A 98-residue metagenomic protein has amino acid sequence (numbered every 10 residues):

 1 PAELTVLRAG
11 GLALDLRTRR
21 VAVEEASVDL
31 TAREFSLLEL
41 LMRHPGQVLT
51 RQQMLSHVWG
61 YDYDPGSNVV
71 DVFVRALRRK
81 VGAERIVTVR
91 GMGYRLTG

Functional and structural regions predicted by a protein language model:
P1-R8: Basic, amphipathic DNA-recognition helix from helix-turn-helix-like DNA-binding domains
R8-G10, R17, E24: Short strand-coil-strand connectors
G11-A13, R85: Short, surface-exposed charged micro-motifs
R20-A32, S36-F73, R79-R85, R90-M92: Positively charged, aromatic-enriched patches within helix-turn-helix-type DNA-binding elements, predominantly
R95-G98: Short, cationic-aromatic polyanion-contact patches
